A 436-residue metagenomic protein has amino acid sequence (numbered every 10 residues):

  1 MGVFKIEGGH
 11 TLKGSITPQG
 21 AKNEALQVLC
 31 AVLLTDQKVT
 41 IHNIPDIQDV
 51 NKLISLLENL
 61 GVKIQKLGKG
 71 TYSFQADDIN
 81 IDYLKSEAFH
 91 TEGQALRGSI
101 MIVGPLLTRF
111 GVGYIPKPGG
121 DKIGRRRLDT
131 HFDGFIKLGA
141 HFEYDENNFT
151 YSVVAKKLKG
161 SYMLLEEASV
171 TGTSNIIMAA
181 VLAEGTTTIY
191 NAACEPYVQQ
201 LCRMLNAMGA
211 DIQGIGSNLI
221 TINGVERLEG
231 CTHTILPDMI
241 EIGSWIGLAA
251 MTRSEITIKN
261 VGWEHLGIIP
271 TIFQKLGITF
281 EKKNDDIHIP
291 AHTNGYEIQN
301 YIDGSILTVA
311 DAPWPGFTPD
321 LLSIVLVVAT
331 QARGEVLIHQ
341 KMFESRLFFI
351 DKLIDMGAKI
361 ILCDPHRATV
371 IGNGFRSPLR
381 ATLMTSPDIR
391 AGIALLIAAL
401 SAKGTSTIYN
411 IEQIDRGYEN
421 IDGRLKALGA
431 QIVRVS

Functional and structural regions predicted by a protein language model:
M1-S436: Short, structured segments at the rim of ligand-binding sites
